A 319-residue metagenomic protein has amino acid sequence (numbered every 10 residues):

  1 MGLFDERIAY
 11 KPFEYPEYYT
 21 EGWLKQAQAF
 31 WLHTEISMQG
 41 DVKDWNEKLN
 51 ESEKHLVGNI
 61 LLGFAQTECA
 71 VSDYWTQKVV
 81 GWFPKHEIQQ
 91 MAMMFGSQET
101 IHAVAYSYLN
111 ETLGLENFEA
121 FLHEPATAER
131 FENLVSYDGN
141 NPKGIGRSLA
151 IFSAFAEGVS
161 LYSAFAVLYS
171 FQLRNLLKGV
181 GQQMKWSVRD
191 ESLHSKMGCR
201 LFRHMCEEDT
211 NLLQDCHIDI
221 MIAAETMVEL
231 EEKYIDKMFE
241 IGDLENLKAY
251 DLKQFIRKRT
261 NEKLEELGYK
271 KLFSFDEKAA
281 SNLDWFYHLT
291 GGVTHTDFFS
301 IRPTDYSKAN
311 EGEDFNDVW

Functional and structural regions predicted by a protein language model:
M1-W319: Non-heme di-metal
